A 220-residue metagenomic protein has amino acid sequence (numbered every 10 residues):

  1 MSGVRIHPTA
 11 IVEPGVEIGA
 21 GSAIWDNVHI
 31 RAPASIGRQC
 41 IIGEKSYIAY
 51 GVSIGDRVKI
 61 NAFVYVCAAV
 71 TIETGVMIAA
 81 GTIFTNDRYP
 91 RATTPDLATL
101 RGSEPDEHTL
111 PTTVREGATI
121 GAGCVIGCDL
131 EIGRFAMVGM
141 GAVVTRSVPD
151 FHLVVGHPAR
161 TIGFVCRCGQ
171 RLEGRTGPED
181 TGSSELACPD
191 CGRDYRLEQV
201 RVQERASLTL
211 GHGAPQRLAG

Functional and structural regions predicted by a protein language model:
S2-R5, E13-V16, A23-E131, H152 (+2 more regions): Flexible, glycine/small-residue-enriched loop-and-beta-strand segment within the central core of proteins
R134-M137, V143: Internal alpha/beta core interface subdomains
R146, G163-F164, C168: Solvent-exposed, charged amphipathic helical/linker segments at domain boundaries
T161-F164, L186: Cys/His-enriched microdomains
C166, C188-C191: Short cysteine-rich clusters marking metal-coordination/redox-active sites
G174-R175, R196-E198: Short, non-ligating residues that shape and space the ligands of small metal-coordination modules and catalytic
T176-E185: Short linker/helix segments within small regulatory modules
V202-A219: Short, intrinsically disordered terminal segments enriched in charged and Pro/Gly residues
